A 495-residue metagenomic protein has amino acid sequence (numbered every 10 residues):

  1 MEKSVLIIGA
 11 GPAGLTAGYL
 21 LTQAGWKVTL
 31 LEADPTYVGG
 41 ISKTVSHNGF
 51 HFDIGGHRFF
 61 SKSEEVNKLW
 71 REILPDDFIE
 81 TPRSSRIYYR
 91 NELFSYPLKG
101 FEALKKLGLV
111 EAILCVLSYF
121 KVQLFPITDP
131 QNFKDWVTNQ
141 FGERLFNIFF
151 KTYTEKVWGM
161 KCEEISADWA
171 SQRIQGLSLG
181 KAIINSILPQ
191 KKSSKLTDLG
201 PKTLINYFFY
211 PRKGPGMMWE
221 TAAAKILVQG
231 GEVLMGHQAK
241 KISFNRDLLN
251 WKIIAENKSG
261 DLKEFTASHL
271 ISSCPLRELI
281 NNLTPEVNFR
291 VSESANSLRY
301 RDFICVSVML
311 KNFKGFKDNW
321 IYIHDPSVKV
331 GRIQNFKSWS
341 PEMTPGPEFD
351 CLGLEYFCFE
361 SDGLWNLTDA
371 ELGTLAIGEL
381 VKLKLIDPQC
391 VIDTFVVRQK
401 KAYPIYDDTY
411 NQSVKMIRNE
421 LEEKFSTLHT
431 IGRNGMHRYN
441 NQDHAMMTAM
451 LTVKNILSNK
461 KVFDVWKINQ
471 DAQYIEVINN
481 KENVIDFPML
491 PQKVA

Functional and structural regions predicted by a protein language model:
K3-L30: N-terminal Rossmann-like FAD-binding beta1-loop-alpha1 element of flavoenzymes
A13, T36, R277: Conserved Rossmann-like nucleotide-cofactor binding loop
T22-V45: Glycine-rich FAD pyrophosphate-binding loop
A24, M235-L385, Q389, K415 (+3 more regions): Mid-domain catalytic core of redox enzymes that form a hydrophobic substrate pocket/lid adjacent to a catalytic redox
N48-F125: Dinucleotide-binding Rossmann-like beta1-alpha1 core, especially the glycine-rich loop that anchors the ADP
I79, E232-L234, I392-F395, H429: General small-molecule cofactor/ligand-binding pocket signal
E92, L114-L117, K121-W251, N257: Active-site/ligand-binding neighborhood in enzyme catalytic cores
V397-K400, D408-A495: C-terminal lid/capping helical subdomain adjacent to the catalytic/cofactor pocket in oxidative enzymes
